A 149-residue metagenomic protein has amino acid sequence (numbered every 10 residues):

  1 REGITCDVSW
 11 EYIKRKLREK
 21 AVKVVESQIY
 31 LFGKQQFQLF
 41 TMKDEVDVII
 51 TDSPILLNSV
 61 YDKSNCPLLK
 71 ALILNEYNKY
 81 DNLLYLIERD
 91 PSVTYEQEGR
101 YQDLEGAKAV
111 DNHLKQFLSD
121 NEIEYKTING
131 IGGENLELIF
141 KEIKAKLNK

Functional and structural regions predicted by a protein language model:
R1-Q38: Conserved substrate/cofactor phosphate-moiety recognition/catalytic segment in nucleotide-dependent phosphotransferases
D7, V48, L84: Hydrophobic "anchor" residues on beta-strands that sit immediately upstream of conserved functional sites
W10, T51-S53, I87: Active-site flanking residues adjacent to catalytic metal/cofactor-binding acidic residues
K16-E19, N65, F140: Anionic, Ser/Thr-rich low-complexity intrinsically disordered regions
Y30-K79, T94: Glycine-rich phosphate-binding loop used to anchor ATP phosphates in small-molecule kinases, encompassing both
F32, Q36, L136-F140, K144: Short, amphipathic alpha-helical "lid/cap" segments that border enzyme active or binding sites
N65-E134, L138: A glycine- and Lys/Arg-enriched "phosphate-lid" helix/loop adjacent to the NTP-binding pocket of small-molecule kinases
E124-K126, F140-K149: C-terminal accessory "lid"/substrate-recognition subdomains
